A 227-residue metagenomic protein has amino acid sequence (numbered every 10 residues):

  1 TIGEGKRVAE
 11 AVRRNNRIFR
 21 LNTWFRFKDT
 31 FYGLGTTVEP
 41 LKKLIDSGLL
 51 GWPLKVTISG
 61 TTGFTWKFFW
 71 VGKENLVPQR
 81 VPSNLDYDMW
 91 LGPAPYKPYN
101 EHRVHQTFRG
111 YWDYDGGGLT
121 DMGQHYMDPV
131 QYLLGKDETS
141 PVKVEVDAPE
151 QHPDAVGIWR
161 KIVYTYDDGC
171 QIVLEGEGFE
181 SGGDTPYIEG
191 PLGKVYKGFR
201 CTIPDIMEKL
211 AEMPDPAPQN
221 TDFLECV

Functional and structural regions predicted by a protein language model:
T1-R7, L21, Y126, L174 (+1 more regions): Extended, hydrophobic alpha-helical segments in both membrane/secreted and soluble proteins
I2-D88: A contiguous active-site-proximal alpha/beta segment in oxidoreductase catalytic domains
A9, L41-I45, Y87, L91 (+4 more regions): Non-transmembrane alpha-helical segments in soluble domains of secreted/periplasmic/extracellular proteins
I18, A155, E225-V227: C-terminal helix-rich "cap/oligomerization" subdomain common to oxidoreductases
S59-T65, A94, A148-Q151, G178-F179: Glycine-rich beta-alpha junction loops
R80, D88-D168, M213: Rossmann-like dinucleotide-binding domain that binds NAD(P)(H)
P98-E101, D115-G135, W159-K161, S181-V227: C-terminal helical cap and adjacent loop that interface with cofactors, partners, or active-site loops
T165-Q171, L192-G193: Glycine-centered tight beta-turn/hairpin loop motif at sheet-sheet or coil-to-beta transitions
